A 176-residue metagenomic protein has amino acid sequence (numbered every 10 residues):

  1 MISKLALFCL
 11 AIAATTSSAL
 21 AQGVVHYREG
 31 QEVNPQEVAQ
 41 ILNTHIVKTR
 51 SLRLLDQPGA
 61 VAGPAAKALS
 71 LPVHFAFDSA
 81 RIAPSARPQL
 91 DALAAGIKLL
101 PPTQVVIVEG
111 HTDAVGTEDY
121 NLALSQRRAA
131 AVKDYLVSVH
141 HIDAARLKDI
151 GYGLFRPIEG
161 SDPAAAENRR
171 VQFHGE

Functional and structural regions predicted by a protein language model:
I2-A65: N-terminal targeting leaders that direct proteins to extracytoplasmic destinations
Y27-Q31, P101, H140: Flexible interhelical turns and helix-capping residues at alpha-helix boundaries within structured domains
V47-L55, G96, H111-N121: Short N-terminal helix-initiation segments at or just after the protein's N-terminus
A65, K98, D162-P163: Short secondary-structure boundary/capping segments
A66-F77: Acidic/histidine-rich, surface-exposed loop or edge segments in extracytoplasmic proteins
A68-S70, T103-V106, N168-R170: Structural motif
F75-E109, D134-S138, F173-E176: Periplasmic peptidoglycan-binding/anchoring modules of Gram-negative envelope and division proteins
E109-E176: Periplasmic OmpA-like peptidoglycan-binding domain that tethers envelope proteins to the cell wall
